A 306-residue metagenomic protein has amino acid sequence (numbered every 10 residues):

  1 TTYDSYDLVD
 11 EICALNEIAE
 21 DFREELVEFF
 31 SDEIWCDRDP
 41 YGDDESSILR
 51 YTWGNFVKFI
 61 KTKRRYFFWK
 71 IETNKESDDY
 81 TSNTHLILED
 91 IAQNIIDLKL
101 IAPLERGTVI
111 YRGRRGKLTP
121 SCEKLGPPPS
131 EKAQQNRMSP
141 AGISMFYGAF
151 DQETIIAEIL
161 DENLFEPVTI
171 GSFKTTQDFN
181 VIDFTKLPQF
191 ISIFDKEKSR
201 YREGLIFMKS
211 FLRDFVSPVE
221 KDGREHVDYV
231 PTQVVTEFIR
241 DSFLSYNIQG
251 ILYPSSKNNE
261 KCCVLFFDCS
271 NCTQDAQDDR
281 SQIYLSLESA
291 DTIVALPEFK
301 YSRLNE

Functional and structural regions predicted by a protein language model:
T1-G107, R112-S139, E162-E306: Active-site and NAD+-binding cores of ADP-ribose-processing enzymes
G142-G148: A short, exposed loop/beta-hairpin motif centered on an aromatic-Gly-Thr core
A149-E153, Y229: Conserved structured core elements
Q152-L164: Short active-site loop/helix that positions an aromatic residue
